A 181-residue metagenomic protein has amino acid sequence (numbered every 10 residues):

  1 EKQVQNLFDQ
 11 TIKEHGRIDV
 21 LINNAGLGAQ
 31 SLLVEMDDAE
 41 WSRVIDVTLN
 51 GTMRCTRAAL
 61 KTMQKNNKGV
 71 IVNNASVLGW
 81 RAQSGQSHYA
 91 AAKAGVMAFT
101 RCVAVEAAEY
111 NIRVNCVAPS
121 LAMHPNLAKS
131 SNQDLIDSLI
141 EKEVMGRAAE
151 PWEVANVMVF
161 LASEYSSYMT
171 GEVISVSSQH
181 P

Functional and structural regions predicted by a protein language model:
I12, L27, V34-M53, K68 (+4 more regions): Catalytic Tyr-X3-Lys loop
I22, A108, R113, M169-G171: Short, small/polar-rich loop/turn modules that mediate ligand/substrate recognition or access, typified
L32-L33, E40-I45, L127, L135-L139: Substrate-binding pocket helix/loop in short-chain dehydrogenase/reductase
V34, R81-S87, E109-Y110, G146 (+1 more regions): Active-site loop immediately N-terminal to the catalytic Tyr-X3-Lys motif of short-chain dehydrogenase/reductase
T56, A92, T100: Active-site helix of classical SDR
K61, V105-E109, S167: Alpha-helical segment proximal to the catalytic Tyr-Lys
S76: Residue(s) in the substrate-gating loop at a strand-loop-helix junction that position the organic substrate next
A148-V176: C-terminal substrate-recognition "lid" of short-chain dehydrogenase/reductases
